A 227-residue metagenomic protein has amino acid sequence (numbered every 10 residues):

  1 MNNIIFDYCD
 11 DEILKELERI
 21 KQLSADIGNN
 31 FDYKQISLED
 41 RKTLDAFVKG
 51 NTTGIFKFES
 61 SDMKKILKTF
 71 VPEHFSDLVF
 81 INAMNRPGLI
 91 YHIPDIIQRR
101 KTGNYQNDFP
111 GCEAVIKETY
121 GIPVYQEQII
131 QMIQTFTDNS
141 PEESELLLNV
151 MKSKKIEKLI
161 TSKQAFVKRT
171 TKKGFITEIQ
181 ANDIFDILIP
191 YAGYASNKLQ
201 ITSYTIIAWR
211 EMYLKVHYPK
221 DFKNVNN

Functional and structural regions predicted by a protein language model:
M1-N227: Noncatalytic, beta-rich nucleic-acid-contacting surfaces in large DNA/RNA-processing enzymes
